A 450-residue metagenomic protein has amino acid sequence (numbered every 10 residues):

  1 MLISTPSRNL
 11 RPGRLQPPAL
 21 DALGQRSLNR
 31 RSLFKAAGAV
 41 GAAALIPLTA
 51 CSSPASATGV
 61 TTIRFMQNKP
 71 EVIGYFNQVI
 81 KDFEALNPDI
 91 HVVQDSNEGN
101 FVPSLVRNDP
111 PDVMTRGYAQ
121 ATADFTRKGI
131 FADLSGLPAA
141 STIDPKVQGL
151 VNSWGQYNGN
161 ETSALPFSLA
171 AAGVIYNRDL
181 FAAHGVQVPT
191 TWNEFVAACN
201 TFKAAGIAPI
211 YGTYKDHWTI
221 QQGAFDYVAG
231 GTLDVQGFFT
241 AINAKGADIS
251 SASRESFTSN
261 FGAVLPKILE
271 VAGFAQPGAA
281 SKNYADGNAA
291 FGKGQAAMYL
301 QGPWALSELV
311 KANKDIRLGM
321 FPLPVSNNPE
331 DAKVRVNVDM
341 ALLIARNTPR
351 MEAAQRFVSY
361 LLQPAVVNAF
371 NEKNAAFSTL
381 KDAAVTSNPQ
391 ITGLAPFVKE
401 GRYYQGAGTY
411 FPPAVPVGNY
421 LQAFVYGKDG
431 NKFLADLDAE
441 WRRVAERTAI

Functional and structural regions predicted by a protein language model:
L2-I3, S7, G13-G24, A182 (+1 more regions): Conserved C-terminal helix/tail region of periplasmic/extracytoplasmic solute-binding proteins
P18-V40: N-terminal secretory signal peptides and thylakoid transit peptides that target proteins across membranes
G59-P70, I90-D95, V113, S163 (+1 more regions): Short, well-ordered beta-strand elements
I80, A121-A123, G262-R350: Extracytoplasmic/periplasmic substrate-binding proteins
A119-A172, V196: Hinge/lid segment of periplasmic solute-binding proteins
D124, I130, G302-D315, S326-N419 (+2 more regions): C-terminal lobe and pocket-closing loops of periplasmic/extracytoplasmic Venus-flytrap solute-binding proteins
E161-F167, V196-S250: Extracytoplasmic/periplasmic solute-binding protein
T201, I242-A279: Glycine-centered hinge/linker elements that transmit conformational signals in sensory and ligand-binding systems
